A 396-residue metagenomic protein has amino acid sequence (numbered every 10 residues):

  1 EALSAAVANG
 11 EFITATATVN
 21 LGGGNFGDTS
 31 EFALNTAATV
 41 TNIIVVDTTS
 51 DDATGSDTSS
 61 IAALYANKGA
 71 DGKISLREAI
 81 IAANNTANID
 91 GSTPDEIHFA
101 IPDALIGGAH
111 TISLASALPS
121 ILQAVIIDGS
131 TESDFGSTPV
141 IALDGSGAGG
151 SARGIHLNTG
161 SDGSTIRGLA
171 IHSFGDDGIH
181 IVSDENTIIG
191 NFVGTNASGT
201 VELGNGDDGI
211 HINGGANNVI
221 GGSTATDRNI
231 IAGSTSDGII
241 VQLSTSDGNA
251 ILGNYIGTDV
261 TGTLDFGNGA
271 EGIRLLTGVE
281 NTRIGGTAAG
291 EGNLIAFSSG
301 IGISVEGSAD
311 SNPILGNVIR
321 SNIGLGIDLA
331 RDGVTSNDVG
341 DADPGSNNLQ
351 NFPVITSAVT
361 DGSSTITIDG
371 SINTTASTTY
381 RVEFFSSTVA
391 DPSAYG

Functional and structural regions predicted by a protein language model:
E1-I189, T195-D207, G214, R228-G233 (+4 more regions): N-terminal, post-signal-peptide segments of secreted/periplasmic proteins
S183, G209-I212, I240-T245, G272-L276: Tandem-repeat/low-complexity and Cys-motif detector
T187, N191, I212-N213, V219 (+2 more regions): Generic alpha-helical hydrophobic packing signal
I188-G190, I220-G222, R228, I251-G253 (+2 more regions): A detector of tandem-repeat and repeat-rich interaction/domain scaffolds
S223, D247, T287, D310: Short acidic-hydrophobic sequence patches enriched in Asp/Glu that either
G278-N281: Short, solvent-exposed linear patches
